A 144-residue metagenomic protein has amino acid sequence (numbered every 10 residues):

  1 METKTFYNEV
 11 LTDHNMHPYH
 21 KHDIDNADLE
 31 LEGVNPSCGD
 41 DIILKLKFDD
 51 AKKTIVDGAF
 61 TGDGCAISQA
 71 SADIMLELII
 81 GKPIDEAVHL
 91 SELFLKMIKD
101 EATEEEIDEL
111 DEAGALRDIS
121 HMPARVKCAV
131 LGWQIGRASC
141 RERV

Functional and structural regions predicted by a protein language model:
E2, F6, V10, D41 (+6 more regions): Conserved active-site and cofactor/substrate-binding residues in soluble primary-metabolism enzymes
T3-D25: Short, conserved "active-site rim" segments that organize catalytic pockets and cofactor/ligand binding
H17-D57, G62: Structured beta-strand/loop patches that form or line metal/cofactor-binding pockets in enzymes
D25, D49-T54, D100-D108, R141: Short, glycine- and charge-enriched coil/turn segments that flank and shape catalytic ligand pockets
V56, F60-D118: Active-site- and interface-proximal helix/loop "cap" or "latch" segments in soluble metabolic and energy-transducing
D111-R137: Glycine-rich and small/hydrophobic secondary-structure elements
A138-V144: Conserved small/polar residues in nucleotide/adenosyl-binding loops
